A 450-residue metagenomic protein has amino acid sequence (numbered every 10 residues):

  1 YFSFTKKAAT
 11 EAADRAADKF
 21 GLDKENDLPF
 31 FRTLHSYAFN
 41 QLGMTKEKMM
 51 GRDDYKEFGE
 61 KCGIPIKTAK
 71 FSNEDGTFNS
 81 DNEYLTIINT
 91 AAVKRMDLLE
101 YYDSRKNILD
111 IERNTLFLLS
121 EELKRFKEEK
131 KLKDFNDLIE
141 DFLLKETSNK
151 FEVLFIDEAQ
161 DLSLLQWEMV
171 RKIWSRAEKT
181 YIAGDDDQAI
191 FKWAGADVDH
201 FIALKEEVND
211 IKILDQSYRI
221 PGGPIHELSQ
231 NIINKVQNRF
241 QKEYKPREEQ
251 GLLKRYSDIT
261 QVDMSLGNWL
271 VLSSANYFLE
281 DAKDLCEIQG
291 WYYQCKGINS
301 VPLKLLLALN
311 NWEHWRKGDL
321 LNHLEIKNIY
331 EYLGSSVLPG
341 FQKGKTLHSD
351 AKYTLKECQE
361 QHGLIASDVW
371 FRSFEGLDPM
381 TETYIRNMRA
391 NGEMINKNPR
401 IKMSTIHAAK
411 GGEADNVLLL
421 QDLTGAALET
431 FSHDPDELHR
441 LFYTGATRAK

Functional and structural regions predicted by a protein language model:
Y1-A9, P29-F31, A183, I213-Q216 (+3 more regions): Conserved RecA-like ASCE P-loop NTPase motor core of nucleic-acid helicases/translocases
Y1-E47, Q230, T444-T447: P-loop NTPase Walker
F4-K7, R32, Q160-G251, L270-L285 (+4 more regions): Conserved helicase motor core of SF1/SF2 NTP-dependent helicases
K19-L28, L42-E57, I64-T68, N149 (+4 more regions): Short, polar/flexible loop-turn hinges at active-site or ligand-entry regions and domain interfaces
N26, S175-K179, A449-K450: A short helix->loop->beta-strand "cap" motif at the edges of active sites that frequently abuts
G43-R52, E227-I233, L306-H314: Short, surface-exposed amphipathic charged segments that create phosphate/polyanion-binding patches used for binding
K67-F155, L164-M169, I182, K192: Accessory N-terminal region flanking or inserted into the helicase ATPase core in nucleic-acid motor proteins
H362-M403, K410-N416, Q421-K450: C-terminal accessory regions
